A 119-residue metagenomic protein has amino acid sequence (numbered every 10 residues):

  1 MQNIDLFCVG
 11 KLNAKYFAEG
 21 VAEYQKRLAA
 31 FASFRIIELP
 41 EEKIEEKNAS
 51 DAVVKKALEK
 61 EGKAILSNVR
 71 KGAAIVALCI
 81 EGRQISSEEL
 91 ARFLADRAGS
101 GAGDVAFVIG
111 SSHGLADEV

Functional and structural regions predicted by a protein language model:
M1-L28: N-terminal beta1-alpha1 ligand-phosphate binding loop
N3, F31-S33, G72: A generic structural signal for alpha->beta connector loops
F7, R35-I37: General small-molecule cofactor/ligand-binding pocket signal
E19-A22, K26, A30, K63 (+2 more regions): Solvent-exposed alpha-helical segments within well-ordered globular domains of core cellular machineries
K26-S33, R97-A102: Arginine/glycine-rich "motif VI" loop of SF2 helicases in the C-terminal RecA-like domain
P40-V105: S-adenosyl-L-methionine/SAH cofactor-binding core of RNA-modifying enzymes
G110: Rossmann-fold NAD(P)-binding glycine/threonine-rich loop
G114-V119: Short, glycine/polar-rich helix-capping loops at beta-to-alpha or helix-loop-helix junctions that flank or form
